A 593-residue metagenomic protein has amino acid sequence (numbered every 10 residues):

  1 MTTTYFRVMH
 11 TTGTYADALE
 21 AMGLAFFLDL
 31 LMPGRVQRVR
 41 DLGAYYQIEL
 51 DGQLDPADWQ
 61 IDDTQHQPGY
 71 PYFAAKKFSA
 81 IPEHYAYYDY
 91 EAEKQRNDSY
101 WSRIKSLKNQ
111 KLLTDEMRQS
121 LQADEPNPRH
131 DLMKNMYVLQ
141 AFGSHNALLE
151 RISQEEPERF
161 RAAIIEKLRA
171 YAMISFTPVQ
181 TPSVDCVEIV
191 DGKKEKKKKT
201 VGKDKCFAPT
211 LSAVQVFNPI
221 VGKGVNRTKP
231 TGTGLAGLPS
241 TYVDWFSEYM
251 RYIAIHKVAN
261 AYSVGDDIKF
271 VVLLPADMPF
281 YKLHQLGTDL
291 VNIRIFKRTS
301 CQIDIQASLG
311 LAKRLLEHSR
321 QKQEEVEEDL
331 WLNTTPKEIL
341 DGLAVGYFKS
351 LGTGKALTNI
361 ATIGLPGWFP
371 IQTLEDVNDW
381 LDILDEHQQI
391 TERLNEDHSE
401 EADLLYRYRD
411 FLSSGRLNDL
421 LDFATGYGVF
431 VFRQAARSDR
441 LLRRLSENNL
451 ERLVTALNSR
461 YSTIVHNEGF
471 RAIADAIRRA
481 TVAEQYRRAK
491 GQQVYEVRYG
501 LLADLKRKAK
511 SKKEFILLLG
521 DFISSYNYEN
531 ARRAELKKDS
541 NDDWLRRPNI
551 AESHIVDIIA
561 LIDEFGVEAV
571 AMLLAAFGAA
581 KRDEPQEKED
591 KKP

Functional and structural regions predicted by a protein language model:
M1-E155, A162, D329-P593: Long, contiguous all-alpha helical interaction modules
K108, L168, A172-S175, L315-Q323: Hydrophobic, Leu/Ile/Phe/Ala-enriched alpha-helical segments that form helix-helix packing faces
M117-S300: Basic, glycine-/proline-tolerant helical and adjacent loop/strand elements that line or dock onto nucleic-acid
V221-R393, H398: Domain-exit/linker segments immediately C-terminal to small folded modules
